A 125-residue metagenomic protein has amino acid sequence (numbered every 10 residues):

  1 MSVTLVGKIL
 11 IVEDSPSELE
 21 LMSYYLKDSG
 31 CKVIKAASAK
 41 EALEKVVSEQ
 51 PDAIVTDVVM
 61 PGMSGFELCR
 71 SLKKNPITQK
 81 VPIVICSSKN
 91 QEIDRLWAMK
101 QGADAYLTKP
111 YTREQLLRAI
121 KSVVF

Functional and structural regions predicted by a protein language model:
E13: Conserved acidic carboxylate
P16-I34, V123: Two-component/phosphorelay signaling modules centered on CheY-like receiver
K35-A53: Acidic, metal-coordinating helix/loop segments flanking the phosphotransfer/catalytic sites of two-component signaling
M60: Receiver (REC) domain active-site loop signature in two-component systems and cognate sites in sensor histidine kinases
Y111-I120: C-terminal output helix
